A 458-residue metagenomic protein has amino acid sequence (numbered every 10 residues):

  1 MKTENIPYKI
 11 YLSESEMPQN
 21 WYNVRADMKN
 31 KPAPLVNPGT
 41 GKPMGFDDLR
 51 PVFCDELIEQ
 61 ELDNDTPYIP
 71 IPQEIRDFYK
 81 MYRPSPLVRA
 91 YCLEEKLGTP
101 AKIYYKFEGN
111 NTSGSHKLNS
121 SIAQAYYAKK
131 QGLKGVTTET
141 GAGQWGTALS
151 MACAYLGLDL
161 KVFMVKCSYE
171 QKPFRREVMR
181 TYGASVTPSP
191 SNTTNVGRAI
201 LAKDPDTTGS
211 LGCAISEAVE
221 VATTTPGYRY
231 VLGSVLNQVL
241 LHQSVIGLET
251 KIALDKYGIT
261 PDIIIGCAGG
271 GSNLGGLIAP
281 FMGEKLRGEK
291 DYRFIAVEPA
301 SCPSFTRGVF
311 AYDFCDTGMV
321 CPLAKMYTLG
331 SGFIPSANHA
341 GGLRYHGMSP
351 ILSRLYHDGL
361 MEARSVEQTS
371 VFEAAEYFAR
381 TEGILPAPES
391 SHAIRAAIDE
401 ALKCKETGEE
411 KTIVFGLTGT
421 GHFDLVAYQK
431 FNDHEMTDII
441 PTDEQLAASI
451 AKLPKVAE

Functional and structural regions predicted by a protein language model:
T3-L133: Positively charged, low-complexity intrinsically disordered leader regions
Y68-P70, I200-Q238, I246, G258 (+3 more regions): Active-site/ligand-binding loops adjacent to catalytic centers
P86, Y105, K117, Q124 (+11 more regions): Buried hydrophobic positions in well-ordered alpha/beta secondary-structure cores of metabolic enzymes
F107-L118, V136-W145, V239, I265-G270 (+4 more regions): Active-site nucleophile and cofactor-binding loops and adjacent substrate-binding regions of central metabolic enzymes
S120, A128-C167, T260-L274, F294 (+1 more regions): A short, small-residue-rich loop immediately preceding and capping a beta-strand
A123-L133, T147-D159, R180-T181, I278-G288 (+1 more regions): Alpha-helix C-terminal capping segments
T137, W145-T208, S304-D316, D424-D433: Active-site-proximal loop->helix
A268-G276, Q368-D433: Claisen-condensing/thiolase-fold acyl-transfer catalytic domains that form or cleave C-C bonds in fatty acid
